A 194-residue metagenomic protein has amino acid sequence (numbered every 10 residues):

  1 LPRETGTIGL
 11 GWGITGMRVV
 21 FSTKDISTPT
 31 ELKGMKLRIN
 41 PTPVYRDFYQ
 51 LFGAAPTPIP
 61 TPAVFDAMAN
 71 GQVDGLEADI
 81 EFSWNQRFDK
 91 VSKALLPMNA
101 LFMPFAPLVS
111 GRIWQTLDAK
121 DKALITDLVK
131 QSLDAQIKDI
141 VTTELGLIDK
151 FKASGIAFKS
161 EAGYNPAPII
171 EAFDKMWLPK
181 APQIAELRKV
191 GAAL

Functional and structural regions predicted by a protein language model:
P2-L194: N-terminal secretory/targeting leader peptides
